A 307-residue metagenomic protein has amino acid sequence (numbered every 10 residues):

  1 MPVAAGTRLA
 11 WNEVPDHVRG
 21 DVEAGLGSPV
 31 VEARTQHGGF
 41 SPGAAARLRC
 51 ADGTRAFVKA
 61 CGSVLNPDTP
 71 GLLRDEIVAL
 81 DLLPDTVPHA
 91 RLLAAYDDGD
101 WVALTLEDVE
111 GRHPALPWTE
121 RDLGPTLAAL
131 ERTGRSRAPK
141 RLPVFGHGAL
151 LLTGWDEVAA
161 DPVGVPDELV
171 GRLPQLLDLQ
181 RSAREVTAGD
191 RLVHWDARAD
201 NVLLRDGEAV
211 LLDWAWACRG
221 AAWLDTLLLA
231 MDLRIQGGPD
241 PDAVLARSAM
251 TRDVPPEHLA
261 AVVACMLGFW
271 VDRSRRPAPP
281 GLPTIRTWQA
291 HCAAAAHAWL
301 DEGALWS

Functional and structural regions predicted by a protein language model:
M1-R34: Juxta-kinase regulatory segment immediately upstream of eukaryotic protein kinase catalytic domains
G6, D240-D242, R247, W270-S307: ATP/Mg2+ or Mg2+-diphosphate-binding catalytic cores that bind nucleotide phosphates or diphosphates via glycine-rich
G38-C50, F57-V58, L179-L224: Active-site acidic catalytic loop and adjacent metal/ATP-binding pocket of ATP-dependent phosphoryl transfer enzymes
A56-D98, L116-R132: A conserved alpha-helical element in kinase catalytic cores
F57, A103-T105: Conserved hydrophobic/aromatic residues on the N-lobe beta-strands of protein kinase domains
L65, H113, V202, R219 (+1 more regions): Conserved protein kinase catalytic core
Y96-V102, R112-R172, R184-D190, C218-R219: A cross-family kinase active-site recognition segment
W223-V254, V263-P280: Active-site activation/catalytic loop segments of kinase-like enzymes and analogous catalytic loops in related
